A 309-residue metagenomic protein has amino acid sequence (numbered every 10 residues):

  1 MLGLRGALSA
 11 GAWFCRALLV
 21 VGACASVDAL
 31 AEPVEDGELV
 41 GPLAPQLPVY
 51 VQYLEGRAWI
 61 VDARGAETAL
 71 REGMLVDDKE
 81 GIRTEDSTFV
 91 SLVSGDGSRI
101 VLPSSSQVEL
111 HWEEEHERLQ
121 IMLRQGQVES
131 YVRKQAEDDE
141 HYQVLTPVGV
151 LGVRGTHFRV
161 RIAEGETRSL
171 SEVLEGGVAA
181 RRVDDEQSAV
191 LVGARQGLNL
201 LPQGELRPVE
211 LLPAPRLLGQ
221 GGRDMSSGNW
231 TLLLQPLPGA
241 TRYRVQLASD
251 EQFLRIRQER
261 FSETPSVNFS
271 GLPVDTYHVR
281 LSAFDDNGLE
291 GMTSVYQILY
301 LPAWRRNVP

Functional and structural regions predicted by a protein language model:
E32-R223, S227-G228, R305: Flexible, surface-exposed loop/linker segments and immediately adjacent secondary-structure boundaries
W230-G239: Conserved aromatic anchor
R257-E263: Short beta-strand segments within Ig-like beta-sandwich modules, predominantly Fibronectin type-III
P265-V267: Short strand-edge motifs at loop-to-beta-strand transitions and within beta-strands of extracellular beta-rich domains
F269-Y277: Surface-exposed, short loops/turns at beta-strand junctions within beta-sandwich domains
G288-Y300: Extracellular fibronectin type III
